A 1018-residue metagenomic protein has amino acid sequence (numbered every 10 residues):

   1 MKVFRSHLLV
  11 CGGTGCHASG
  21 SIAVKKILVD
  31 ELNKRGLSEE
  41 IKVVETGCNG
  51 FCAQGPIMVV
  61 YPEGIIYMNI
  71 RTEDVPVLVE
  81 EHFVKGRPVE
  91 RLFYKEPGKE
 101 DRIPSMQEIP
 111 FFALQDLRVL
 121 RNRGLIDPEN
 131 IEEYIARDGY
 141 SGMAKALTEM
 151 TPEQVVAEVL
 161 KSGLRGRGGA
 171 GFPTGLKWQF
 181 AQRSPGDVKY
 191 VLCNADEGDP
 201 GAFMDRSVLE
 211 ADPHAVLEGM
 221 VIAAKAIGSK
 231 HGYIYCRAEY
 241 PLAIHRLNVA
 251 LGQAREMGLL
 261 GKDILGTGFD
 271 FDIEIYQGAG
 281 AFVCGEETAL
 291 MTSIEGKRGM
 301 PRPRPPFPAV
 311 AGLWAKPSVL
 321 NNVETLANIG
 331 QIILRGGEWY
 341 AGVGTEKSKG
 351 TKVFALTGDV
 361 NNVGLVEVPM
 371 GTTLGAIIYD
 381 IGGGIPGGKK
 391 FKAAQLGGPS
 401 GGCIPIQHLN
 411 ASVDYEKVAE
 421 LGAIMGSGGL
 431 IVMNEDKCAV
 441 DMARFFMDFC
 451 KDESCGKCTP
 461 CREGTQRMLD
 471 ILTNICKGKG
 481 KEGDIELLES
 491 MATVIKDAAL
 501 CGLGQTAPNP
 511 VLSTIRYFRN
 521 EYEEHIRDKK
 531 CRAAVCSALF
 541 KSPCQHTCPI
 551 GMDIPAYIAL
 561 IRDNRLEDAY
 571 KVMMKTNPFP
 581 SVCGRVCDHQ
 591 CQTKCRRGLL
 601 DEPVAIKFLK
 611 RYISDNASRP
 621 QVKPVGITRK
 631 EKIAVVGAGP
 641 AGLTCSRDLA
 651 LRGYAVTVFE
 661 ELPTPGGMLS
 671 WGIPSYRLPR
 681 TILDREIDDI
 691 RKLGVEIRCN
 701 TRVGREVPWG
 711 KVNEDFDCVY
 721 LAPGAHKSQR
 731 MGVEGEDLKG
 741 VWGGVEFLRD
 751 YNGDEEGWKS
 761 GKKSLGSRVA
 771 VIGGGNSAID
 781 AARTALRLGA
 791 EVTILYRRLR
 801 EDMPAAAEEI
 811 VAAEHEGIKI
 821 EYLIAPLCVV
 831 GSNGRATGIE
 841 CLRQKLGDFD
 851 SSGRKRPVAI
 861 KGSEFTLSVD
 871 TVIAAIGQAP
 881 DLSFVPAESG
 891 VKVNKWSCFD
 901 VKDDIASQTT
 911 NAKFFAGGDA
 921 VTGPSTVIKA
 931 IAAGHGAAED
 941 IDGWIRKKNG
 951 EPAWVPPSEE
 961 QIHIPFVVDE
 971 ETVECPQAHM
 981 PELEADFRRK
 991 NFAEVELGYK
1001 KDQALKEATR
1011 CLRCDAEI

Functional and structural regions predicted by a protein language model:
M1-H7, S21-E45, P62-R91, G142-V159 (+15 more regions): Ferredoxin-type iron-sulfur electron-transfer modules in oxidoreductases and energy-metabolism complexes
I244-M370, G382: Hydrophobic alpha-helical positions that pack around
Y612-G626, R685-R705, S728-L788, V893-T910: Glycine-rich dinucleotide-binding loop and its adjacent helix/turn
I627, K632-V636, D684-V733, C828-E840 (+2 more regions): Feature captures the FAD/FMN-dependent oxidoreductase FAD-binding
E631-T657, A778-L786: N-terminal Rossmann-like FAD-binding beta1-loop-alpha1 element of flavoenzymes
A655-R698, A782-C828, E951-P965: Rossmann-like dinucleotide-binding cores of NAD(P)H-dependent redox enzymes
D737-S767, F849-P924, H963-D969: FAD-site-proximal beta/loop scaffold in flavoenzymes
A781, A920-K948: A conserved FAD-binding loop/helix module that cradles the flavin
